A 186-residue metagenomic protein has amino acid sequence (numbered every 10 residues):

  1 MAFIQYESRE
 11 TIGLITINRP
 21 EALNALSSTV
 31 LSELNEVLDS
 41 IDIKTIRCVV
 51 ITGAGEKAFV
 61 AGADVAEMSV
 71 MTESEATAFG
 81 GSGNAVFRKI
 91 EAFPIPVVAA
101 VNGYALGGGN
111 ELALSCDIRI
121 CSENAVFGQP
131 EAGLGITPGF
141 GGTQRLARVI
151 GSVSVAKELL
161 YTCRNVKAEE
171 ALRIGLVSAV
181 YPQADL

Functional and structural regions predicted by a protein language model:
M1-G13, I41-K44, E56, C163-E170 (+2 more regions): C-terminal alpha-helix plus adjacent terminal tail
M1-T52, R88: Conserved CoA-thioester-binding segment of acyl-CoA-metabolizing enzymes
F3, G53-K89, A105, G135: Glycine- (often His-adjacent) and acidic-residue-rich active-site loop that binds/positions the CoA thioester
I15, R19, L34, I51 (+4 more regions): Terminal peptide-recognition signature
A25-S28, A61, V70, Y161 (+1 more regions): Phosphate-coordinating loops and pocket residues in cytosolic domains that bind phosphorylated ligands
V30-E33, F79-S82, L112: Hydrophobic alpha-helical membrane-association signature
E91-L186: Crotonase-fold acyl-CoA enzyme core
